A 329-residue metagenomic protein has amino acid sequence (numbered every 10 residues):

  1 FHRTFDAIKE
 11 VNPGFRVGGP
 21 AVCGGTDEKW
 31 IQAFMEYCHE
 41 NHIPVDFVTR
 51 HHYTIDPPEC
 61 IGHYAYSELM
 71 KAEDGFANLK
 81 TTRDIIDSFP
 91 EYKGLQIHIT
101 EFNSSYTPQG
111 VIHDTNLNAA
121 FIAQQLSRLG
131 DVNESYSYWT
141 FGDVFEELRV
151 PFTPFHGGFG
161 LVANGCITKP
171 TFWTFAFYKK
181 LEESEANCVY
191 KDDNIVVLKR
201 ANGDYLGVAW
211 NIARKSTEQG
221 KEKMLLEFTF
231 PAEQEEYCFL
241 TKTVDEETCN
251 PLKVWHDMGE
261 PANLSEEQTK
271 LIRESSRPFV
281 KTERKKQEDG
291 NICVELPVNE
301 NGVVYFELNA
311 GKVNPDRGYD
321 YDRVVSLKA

Functional and structural regions predicted by a protein language model:
F1-R128, V132-N133, P154: Noncatalytic carbohydrate-binding groove/subsite architecture in carbohydrate-active enzymes
G25-D27, I55-P58, S104-P108, D143-E147 (+3 more regions): Flexible loop/turn segments at secondary-structure boundaries
I85-I86, Q125-L126, D193-V197, S216 (+2 more regions): Generic recognition of flexible, low-complexity loop/linker segments
K93-L95, G203, E235: Short coil/turn segments at beta-strand junctions that form active-site/ligand-binding loops
H98-Q219: Aromatic/acidic polysaccharide-binding cleft in carbohydrate-active enzymes
A209-A329: C-terminal beta-sandwich/jelly-roll accessory domains of carbohydrate-active enzymes
